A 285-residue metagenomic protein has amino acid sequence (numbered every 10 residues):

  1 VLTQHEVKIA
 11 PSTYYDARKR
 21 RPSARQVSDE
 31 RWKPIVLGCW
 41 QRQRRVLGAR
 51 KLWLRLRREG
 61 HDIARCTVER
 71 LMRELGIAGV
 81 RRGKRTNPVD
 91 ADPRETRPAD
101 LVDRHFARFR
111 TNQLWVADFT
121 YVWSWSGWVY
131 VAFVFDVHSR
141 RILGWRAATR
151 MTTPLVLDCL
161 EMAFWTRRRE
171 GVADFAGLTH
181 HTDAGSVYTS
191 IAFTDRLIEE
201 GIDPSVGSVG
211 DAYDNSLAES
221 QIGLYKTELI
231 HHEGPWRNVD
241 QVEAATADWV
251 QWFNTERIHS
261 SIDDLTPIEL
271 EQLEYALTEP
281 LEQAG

Functional and structural regions predicted by a protein language model:
V1-G285: Charged DNA-binding/catalytic regions of mobile-element recombinases
